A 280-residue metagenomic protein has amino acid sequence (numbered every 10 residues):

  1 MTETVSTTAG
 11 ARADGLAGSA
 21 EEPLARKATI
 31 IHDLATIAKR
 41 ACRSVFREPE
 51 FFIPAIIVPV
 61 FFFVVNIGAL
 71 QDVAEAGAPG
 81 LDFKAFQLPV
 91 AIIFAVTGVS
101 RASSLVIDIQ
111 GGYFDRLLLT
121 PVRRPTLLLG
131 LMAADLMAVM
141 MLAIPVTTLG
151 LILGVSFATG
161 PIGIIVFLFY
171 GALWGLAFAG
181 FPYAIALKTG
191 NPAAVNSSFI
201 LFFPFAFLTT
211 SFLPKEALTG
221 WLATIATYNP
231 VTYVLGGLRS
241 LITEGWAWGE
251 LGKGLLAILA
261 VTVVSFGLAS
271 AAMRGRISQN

Functional and structural regions predicted by a protein language model:
M1-E21: Short, intrinsically disordered terminal tails adjacent to the first/last structured region
E3-T7, R26-I37, T209-G252: Short hydrophobic, aromatic-rich alpha-helical segments embedded in or entering the lipid bilayer of multi-pass
P23-I30, A41-G111, V139, A143 (+3 more regions): Transmembrane helix-boundary elements of multi-pass transport/secretion proteins, especially ABC-type permease modules
V60, V64, A95-R101, L136-T148 (+2 more regions): Mid-bilayer segments of alpha-helical transmembrane spans in multi-pass integral membrane proteins that mediate
V64-G68, T147, L151, Y183 (+3 more regions): Transmembrane alpha-helix boundary and packing residues in multipass membrane permease domains and related
V65-V73, A186-Y228, T232: Transmembrane helix segments
S104-A134: Helix-loop-helix units of permease transmembrane domains in multi-pass membrane transporters, especially ABC
R124-F199, W248-S270: Alpha-helical transmembrane segments and their short interhelical loops
